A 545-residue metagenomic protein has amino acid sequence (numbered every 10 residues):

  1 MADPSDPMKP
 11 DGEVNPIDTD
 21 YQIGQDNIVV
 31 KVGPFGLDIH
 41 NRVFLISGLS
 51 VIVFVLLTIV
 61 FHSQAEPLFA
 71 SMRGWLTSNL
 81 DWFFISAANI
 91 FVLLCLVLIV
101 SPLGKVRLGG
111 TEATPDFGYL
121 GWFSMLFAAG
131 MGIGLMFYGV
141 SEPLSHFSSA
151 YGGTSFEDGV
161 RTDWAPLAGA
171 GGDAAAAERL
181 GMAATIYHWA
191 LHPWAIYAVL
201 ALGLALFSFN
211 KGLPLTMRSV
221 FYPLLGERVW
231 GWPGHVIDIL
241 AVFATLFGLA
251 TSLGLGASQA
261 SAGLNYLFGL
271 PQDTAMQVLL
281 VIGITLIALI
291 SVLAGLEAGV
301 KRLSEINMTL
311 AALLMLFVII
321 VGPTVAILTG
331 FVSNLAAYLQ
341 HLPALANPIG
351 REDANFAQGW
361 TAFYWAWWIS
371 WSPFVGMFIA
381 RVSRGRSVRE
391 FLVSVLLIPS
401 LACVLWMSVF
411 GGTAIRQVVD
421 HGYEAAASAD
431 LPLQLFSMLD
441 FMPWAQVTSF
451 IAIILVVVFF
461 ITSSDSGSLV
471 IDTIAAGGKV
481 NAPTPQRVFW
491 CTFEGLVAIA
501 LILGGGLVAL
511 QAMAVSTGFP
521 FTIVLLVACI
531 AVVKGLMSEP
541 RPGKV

Functional and structural regions predicted by a protein language model:
A2-A165, A175-A177, L293, L316 (+3 more regions): N-terminal alpha-helical transmembrane segments of multi-pass membrane transport and channel/translocase proteins
N15, F35-L45, L49-I59, V92-C95 (+11 more regions): Helix-loop-helix module between adjacent transmembrane segments
N27-G33, P67-R73, S101-Y119, L144-A170 (+5 more regions): Flexible loop linkers connecting adjacent transmembrane helices in multi-pass alpha-helical membrane transporters
K31-G36, F61-L76, L96-D116, L180-H188 (+7 more regions): Membrane-water interface regions at transmembrane-helix termini and the short interhelical loops of multi-pass membrane
I39-V43, K105-S124, V325, T329 (+5 more regions): C-terminal membrane-solvent junction of multi-pass transporters and transport-like membrane proteins
S47-V55, I284, I398-A402, Q486-I502 (+1 more regions): Hydrophobic membrane-spanning alpha-helices of multi-pass integral membrane proteins
S50, F83-V100, A311-G322, A402-G412 (+3 more regions): Hydrophobic alpha-helical segments of multi-pass membrane transport proteins
V229, P233-R389, V393, I398-F450 (+1 more regions): Membrane-embedded translocation segments of transport machinery
